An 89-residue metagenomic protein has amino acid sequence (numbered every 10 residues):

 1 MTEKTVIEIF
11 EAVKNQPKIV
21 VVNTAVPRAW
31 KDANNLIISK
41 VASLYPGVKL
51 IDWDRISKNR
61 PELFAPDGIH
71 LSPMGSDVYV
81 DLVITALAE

Functional and structural regions predicted by a protein language model:
M1-E89: Alpha-helical cap/lid subdomain in secreted, periplasmic, or secretory-pathway luminal O-acyl-processing enzymes
